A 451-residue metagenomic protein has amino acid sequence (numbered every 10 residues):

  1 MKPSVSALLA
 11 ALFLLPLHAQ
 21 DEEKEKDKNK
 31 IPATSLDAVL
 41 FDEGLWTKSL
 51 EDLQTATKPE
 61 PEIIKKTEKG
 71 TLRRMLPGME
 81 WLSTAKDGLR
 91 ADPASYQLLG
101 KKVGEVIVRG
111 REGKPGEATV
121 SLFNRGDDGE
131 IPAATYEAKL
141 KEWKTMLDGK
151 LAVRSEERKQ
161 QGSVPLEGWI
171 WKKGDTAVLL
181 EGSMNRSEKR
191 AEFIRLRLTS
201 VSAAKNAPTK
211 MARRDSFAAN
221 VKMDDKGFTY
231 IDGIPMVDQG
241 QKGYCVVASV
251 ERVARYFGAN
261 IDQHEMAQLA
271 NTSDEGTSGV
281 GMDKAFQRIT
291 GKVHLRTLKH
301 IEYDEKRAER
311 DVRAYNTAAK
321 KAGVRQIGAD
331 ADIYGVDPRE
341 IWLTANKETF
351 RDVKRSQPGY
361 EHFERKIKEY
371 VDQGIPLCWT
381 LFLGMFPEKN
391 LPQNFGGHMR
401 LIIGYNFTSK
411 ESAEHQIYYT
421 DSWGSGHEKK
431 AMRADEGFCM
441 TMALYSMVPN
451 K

Functional and structural regions predicted by a protein language model:
M1-S4: Positively charged n-region of N-terminal signal peptides that target proteins for export
S6-P16: Bacterial N-terminal signal peptides
Q20, D27-A56, I63, G168 (+2 more regions): Active-site-adjacent structural segments surrounding the nucleophilic cysteine of cysteine proteases and isopeptidases
D21-V39, D52-K141, E157-F217: Amphipathic N-proximal alpha-helical interface segments
E188-T229, G384, Q393-N394, I403-K451: Noncatalytic regulatory segments and standalone regulatory/sensor domains
R325, D337-Y418: Active-site-adjacent substructure of cysteine-protease-like catalytic cores
